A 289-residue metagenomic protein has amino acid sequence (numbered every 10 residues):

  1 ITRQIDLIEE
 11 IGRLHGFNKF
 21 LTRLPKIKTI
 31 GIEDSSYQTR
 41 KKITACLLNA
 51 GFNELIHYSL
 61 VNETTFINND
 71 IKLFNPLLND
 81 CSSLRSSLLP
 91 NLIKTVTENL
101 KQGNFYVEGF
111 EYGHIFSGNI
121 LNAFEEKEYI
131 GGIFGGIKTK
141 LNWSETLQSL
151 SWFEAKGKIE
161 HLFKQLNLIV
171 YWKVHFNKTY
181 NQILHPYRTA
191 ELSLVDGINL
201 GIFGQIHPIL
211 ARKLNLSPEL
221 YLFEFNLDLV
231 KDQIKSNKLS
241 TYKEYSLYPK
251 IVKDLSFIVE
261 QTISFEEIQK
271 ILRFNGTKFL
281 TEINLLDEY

Functional and structural regions predicted by a protein language model:
I1, T22-S35, D70-L77, E126-T146 (+2 more regions): Short, hydrophobic beta-strand segments
I1-D6, I32-R40, F66-D70, L121-E126 (+1 more regions): Short glycine/threonine-rich loop-to-helix capping motif typified by GTGT followed within a few residues by an Asp-Pro
I1-F110: Extended, well-folded interaction surfaces typified by the phenylalanyl-tRNA synthetase beta subunit core
T2-R3, L55-Y58, T64, C81-S83 (+7 more regions): Short helix/loop capping segments that flank catalytic or ligand/cofactor-binding pockets
D6-G12, N75, H114, A123-G136 (+2 more regions): Short beta-strand elements
I8, L47, L92, G132 (+3 more regions): A residue-level signal for conserved active-site and pocket-lining positions in enzyme catalytic cores
E54-L55, S86-F134, P208, E219-K238 (+1 more regions): Conserved alpha/beta core surface patches that mediate binding of polyanionic ligands
T139-Y289: A carboxyl-terminal module marker
